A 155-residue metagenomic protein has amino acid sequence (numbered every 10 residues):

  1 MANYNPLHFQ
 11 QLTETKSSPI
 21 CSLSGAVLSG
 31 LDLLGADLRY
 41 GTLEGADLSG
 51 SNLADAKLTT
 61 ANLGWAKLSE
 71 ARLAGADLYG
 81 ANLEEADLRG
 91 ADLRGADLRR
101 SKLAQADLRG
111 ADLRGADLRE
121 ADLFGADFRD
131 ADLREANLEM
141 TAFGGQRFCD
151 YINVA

Functional and structural regions predicted by a protein language model:
N3-A155: Tandem repeat scaffolds
